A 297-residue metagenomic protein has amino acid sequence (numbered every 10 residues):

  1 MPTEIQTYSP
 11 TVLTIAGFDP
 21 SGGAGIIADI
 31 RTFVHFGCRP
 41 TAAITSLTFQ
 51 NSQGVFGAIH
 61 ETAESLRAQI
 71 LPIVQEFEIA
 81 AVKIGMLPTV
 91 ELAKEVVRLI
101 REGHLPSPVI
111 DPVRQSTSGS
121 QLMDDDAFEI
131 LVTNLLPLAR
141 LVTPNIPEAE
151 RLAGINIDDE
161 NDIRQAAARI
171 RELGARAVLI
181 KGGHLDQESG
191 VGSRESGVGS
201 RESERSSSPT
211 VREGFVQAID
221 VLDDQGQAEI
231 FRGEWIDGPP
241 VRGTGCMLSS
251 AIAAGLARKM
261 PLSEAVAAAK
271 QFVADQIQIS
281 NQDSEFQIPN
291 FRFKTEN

Functional and structural regions predicted by a protein language model:
P2-T14, I30-Q121: Conserved N-terminal subdomain of the carbohydrate kinase-like
P2-Y8, G25, F215-F231: Acidic-glycine-rich active-site phosphate/pyrophosphate-binding loop
S9, H60, S263-N297: Charged C-terminal helix
I15-S21, A228-G243: Short pre-catalytic strand/loop immediately N-terminal to key active-site residues, enriched for Gly-Thr
G37-T41, E229, G255-A269: Phosphate-handling active-site elements
D125-R194, R201-Q227: Conserved phosphate/ATP/ADP-binding segment of small-molecule kinases
E150-R151, G238-L262: Short, small-residue alpha-helix embedded
S189, S196, S203, S284 (+1 more regions): Intrinsic disorder
